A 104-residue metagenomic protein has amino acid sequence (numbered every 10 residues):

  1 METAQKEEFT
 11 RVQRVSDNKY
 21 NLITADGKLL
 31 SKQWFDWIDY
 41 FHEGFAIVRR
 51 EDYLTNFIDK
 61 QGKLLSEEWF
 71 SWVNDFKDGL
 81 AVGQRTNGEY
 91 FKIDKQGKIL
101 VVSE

Functional and structural regions predicted by a protein language model:
M1-E104: Residue-level detector of conserved, function-critical positions
